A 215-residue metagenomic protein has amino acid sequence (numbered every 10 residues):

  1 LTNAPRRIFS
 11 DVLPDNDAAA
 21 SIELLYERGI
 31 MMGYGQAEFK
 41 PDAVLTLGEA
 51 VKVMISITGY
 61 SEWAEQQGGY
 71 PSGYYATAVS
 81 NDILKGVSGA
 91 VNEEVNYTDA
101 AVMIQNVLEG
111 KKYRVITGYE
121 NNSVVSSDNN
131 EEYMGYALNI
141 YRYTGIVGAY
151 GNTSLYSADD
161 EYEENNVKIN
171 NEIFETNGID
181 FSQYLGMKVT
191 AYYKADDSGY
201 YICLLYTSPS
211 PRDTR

Functional and structural regions predicted by a protein language model:
L1-L205: N-terminal propeptides
Y206-R215: Single conserved hydrophobic/aromatic residue that forms the stacking wall/gate of nucleotide- or nucleobase-binding
